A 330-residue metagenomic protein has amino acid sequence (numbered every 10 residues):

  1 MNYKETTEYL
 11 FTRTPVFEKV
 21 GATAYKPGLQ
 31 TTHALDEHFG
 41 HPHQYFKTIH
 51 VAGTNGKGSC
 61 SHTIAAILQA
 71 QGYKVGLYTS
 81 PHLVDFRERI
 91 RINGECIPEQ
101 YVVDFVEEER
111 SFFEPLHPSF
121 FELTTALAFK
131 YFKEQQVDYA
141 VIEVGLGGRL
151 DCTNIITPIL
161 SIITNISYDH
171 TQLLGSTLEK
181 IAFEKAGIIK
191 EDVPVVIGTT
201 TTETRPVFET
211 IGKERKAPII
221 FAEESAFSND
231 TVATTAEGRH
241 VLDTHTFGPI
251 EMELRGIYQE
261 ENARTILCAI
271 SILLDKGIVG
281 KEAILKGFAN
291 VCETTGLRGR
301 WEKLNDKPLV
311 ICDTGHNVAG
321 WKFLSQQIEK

Functional and structural regions predicted by a protein language model:
M1-G53, C60-H62, A66-Q71: Short functional linear segments
A22-L29, H33-E37, H41-Q44, A70-I156 (+2 more regions): ATP-dependent carboxylate-amine ligase catalytic core
H50, H82, H170-T171, H316: Histidine-centered active-site/metal-ligand motif
T63-A70, I211, I272, Q327: Rossmann-fold NAD(P)-dependent oxidoreductase module
I64, A128, F208: Aromatic/hydrophobic pocket-lining residues that form π-stacking "cages" and hydrophobic walls in ligand
E134, Y139-V144, C152-I162, I166-H170 (+2 more regions): Nucleotide phosphate-binding/pyrophosphate-handling subdomain across enzymes that bind or process nucleotide phosphates
A140-E143, L160-P249, A263, L267-A283: Acidic, Mg2+-coordinating active-site environments of NTP-dependent enzymes
